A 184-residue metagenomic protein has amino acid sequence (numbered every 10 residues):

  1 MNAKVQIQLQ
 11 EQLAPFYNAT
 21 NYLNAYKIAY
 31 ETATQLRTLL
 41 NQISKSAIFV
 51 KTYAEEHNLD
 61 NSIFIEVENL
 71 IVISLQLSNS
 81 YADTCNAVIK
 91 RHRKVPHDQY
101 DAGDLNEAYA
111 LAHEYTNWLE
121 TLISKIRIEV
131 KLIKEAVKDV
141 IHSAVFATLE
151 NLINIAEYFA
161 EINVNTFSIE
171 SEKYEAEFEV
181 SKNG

Functional and structural regions predicted by a protein language model:
M1-G184: Sequence/structural signature of long amphipathic alpha-helices that form protein-protein interaction faces
